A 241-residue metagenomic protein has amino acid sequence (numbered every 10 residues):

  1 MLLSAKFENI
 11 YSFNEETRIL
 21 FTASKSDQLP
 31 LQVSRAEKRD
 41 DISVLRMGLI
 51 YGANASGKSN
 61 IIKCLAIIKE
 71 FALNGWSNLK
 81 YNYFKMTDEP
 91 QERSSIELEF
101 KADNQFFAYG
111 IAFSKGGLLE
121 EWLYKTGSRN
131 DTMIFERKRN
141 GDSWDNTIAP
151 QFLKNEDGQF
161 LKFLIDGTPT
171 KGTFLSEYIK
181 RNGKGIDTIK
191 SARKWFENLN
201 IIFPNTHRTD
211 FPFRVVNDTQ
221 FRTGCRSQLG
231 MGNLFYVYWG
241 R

Functional and structural regions predicted by a protein language model:
L2-A66: Pre-Walker A-like glycine/lysine-rich segment at the N-terminus of P-loop NTPase domains
A5, L98-F100, R241: Short acidic-hydrophobic surface loop/beta-edge motif
S12, A102-F106, S128: Glycine-centered tight beta-turn/hairpin loop motif at sheet-sheet or coil-to-beta transitions
N14, K69-A72, N233: Short amphipathic alpha-helical segments enriched in hydrophobics
T17, G48, I96, T173 (+1 more regions): A broad, low-specificity signal marking well-ordered, structured residues that form hydrophobic/aromatic
S34, D41-S43, G48-L49, A53 (+1 more regions): Conserved P-loop NTP-binding catalytic core
A108-G240: Electropositive, glycine-dotted interaction segments that contact anionic polymers or phosphate-rich ligands
